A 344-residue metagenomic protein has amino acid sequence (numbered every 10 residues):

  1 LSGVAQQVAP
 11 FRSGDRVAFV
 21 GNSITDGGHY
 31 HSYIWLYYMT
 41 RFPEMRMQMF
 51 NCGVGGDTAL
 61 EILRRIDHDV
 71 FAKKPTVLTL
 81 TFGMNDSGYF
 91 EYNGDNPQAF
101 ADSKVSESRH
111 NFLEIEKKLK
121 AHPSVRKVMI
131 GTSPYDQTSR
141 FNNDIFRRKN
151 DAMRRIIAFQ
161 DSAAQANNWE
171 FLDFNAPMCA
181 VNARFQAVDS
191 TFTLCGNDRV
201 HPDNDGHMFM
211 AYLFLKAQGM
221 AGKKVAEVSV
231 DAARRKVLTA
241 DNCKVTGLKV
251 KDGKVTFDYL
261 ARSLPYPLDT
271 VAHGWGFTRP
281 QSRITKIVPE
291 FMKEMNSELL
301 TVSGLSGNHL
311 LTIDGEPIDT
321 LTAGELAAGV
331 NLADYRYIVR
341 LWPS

Functional and structural regions predicted by a protein language model:
G3-A5: Boundary at the C-terminal end of the N-terminal hydrophobic targeting segment
P10-F11, S32-Q48, D57-S344: Alpha-helical cap/lid subdomain in secreted, periplasmic, or secretory-pathway luminal O-acyl-processing enzymes
D15-H29, G55-T58: Catalytic nucleophile-elbow at a beta strand-turn-alpha helix junction centered on a G-D-S/GDSL motif, marking
